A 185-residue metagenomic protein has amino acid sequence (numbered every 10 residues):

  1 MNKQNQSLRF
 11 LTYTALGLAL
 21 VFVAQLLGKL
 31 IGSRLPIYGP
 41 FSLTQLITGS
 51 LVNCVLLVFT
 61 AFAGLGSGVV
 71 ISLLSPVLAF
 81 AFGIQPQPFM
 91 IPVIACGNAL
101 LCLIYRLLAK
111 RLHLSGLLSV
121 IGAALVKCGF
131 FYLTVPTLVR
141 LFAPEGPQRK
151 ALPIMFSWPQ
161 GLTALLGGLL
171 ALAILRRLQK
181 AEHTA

Functional and structural regions predicted by a protein language model:
M1-A185: Loop-helix junctions at membrane interfaces
